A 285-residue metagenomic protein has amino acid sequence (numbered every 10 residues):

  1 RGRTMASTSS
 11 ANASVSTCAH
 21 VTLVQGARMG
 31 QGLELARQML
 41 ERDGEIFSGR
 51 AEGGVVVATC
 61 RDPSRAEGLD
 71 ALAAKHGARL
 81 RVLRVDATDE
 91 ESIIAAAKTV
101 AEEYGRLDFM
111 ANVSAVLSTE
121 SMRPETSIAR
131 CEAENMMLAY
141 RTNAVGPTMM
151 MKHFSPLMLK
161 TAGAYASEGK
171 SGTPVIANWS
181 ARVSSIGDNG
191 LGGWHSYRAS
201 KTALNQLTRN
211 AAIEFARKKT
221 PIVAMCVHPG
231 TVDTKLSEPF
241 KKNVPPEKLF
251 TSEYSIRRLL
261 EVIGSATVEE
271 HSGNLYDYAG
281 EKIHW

Functional and structural regions predicted by a protein language model:
A27-R28, G32-R37: N-terminal Rossmann NAD(P)H-binding glycine-rich loop of SDR-like oxidoreductase domains
L40-E67: Conserved glycine-rich Rossmann-like NAD(P)H-binding loop of the short-chain dehydrogenase/reductase
A73-E91: Rossmann-fold cofactor-recognition segment
G77-R81, T99-S114, S118-E120: A glycine-rich helix->loop->beta "capping" turn within Rossmann-like NAD(P)(H)-dependent oxidoreductase domains
A87-G105: Conserved Rossmann-fold cofactor-binding substructure of NAD(P)-dependent oxidoreductases
V116-E120, E125-V145, S155-K218, G230: Catalytic loop of short-chain dehydrogenase/reductase
G146-M151, L259: Conserved internal alpha-helix within the Rossmann fold of NAD(P)-dependent oxidoreductases
C226, T234, E238-W285: C-terminal helical subdomain
